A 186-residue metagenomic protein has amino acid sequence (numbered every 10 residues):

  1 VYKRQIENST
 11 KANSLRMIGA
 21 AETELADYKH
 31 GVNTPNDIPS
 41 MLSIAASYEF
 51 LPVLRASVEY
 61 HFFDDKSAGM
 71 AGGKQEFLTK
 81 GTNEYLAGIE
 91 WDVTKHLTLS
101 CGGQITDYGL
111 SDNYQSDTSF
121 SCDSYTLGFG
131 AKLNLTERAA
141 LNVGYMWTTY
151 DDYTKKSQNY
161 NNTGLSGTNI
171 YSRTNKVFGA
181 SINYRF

Functional and structural regions predicted by a protein language model:
K3-F186: Outer-membrane beta-barrel porins/channels
